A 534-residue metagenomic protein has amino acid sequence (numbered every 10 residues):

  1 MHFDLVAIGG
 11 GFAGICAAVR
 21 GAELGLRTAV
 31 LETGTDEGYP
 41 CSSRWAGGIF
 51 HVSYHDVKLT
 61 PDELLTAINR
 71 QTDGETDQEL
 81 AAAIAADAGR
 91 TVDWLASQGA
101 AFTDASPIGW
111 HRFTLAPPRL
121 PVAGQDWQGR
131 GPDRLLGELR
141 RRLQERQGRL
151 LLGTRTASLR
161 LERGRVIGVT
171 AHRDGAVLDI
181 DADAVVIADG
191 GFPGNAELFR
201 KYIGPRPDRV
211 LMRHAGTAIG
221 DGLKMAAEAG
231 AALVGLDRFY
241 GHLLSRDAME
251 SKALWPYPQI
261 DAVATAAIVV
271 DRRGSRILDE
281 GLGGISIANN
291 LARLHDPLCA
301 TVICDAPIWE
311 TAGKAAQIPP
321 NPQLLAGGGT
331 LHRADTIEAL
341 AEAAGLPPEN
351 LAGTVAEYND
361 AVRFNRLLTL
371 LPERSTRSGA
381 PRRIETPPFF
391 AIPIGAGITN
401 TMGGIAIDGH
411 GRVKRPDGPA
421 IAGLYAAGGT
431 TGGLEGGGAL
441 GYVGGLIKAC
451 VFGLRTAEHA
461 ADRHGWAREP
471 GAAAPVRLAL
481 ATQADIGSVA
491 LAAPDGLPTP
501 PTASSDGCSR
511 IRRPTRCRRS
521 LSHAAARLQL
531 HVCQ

Functional and structural regions predicted by a protein language model:
M1-A13: Beta1/beta-strand and adjacent pyrophosphate-binding region of the FAD-binding site in flavoprotein oxidoreductases
E23-R44: Glycine-rich FAD pyrophosphate-binding loop
Y39, A86-L178, A196-L198, R246-A248 (+1 more regions): Conserved redox-cofactor binding core of oxidoreductases
I49-I84: Glycine-rich active-site loop/strand segments that organize a redox cofactor
S158, N350-L434: A glycine-rich dinucleotide-binding beta-alpha-beta segment and adjacent secondary-structure elements that constitute
R173-A176, I180-R246, L446, F452-R455: Glycine-rich loop(s) and the adjacent beta-strand/alpha-helix scaffold that form part
I219, L223-M225, A229-N350: An anion/pyrophosphate-binding glycine-rich loop and adjacent beta-alpha core in soluble alpha-beta enzymes
L294-P388, T456-G496, P501-C508: Helix-rich C-terminal "cap"/substrate-channel and partner-interaction subdomain that packs against the flavin-binding
